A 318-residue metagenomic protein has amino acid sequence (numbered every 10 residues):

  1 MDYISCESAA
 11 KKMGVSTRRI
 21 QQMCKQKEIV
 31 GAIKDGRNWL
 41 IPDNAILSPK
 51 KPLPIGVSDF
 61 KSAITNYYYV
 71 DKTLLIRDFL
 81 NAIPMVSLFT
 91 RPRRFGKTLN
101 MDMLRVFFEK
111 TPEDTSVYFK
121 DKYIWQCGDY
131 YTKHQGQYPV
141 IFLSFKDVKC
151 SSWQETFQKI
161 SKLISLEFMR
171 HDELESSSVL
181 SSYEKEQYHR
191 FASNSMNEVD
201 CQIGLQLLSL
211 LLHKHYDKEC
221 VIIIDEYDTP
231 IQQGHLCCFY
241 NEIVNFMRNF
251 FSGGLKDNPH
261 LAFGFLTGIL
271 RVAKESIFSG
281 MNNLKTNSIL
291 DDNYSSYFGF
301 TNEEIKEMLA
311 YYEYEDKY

Functional and structural regions predicted by a protein language model:
M1-R19: Polyanion-binding surface elements
D2, W39, F298: Residues that recognize and position ribonucleotide moieties
C6, I29-P49: Short helix-start
R19, A45-I46, E304: Short, well-ordered alpha-helical scaffold segment located in the soluble/lumenal catalytic or ligand-binding core
C24: DNA major-groove recognition helix of helix-turn-helix
K27-E28, F107: The DNA-recognition helices of helix-turn-helix-type DNA-binding domains
K50-Y318: Phosphate-binding site recognition
